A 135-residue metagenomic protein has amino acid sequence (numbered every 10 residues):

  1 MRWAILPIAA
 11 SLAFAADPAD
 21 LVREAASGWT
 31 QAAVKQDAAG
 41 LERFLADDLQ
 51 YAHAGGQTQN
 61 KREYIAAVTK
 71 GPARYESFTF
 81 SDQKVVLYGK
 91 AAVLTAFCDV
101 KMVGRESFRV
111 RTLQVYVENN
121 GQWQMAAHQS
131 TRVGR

Functional and structural regions predicted by a protein language model:
W3-A13: Sec-dependent N-terminal signal peptides
A16-R43, Q50-R135: A beta-strand edge to alpha-helix "cap/lid" segment located at domain peripheries
